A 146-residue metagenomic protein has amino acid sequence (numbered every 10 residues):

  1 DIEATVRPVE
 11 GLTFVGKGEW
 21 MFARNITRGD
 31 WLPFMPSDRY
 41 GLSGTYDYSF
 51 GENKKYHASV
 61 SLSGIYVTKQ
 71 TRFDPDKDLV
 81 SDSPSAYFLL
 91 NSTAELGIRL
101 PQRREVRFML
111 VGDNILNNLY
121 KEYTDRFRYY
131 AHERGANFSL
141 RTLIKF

Functional and structural regions predicted by a protein language model:
D1, N25-P33, K77-D82, D125-Y130: Extracellular loop and loop/strand-boundary signature of outer-membrane beta-barrel proteins
D1-A4, S43-T45, S61, T93-G97 (+2 more regions): Outer-membrane beta-barrel architecture
D1-Q70: Gram-negative outer-membrane beta-barrel transporters
V9-G11, Y66-F73, L96-F146: C-terminal beta-signal and adjacent terminal beta-strands/loops of Gram-negative outer-membrane beta-barrel proteins
N25, N91, N114-N118: Asparagine-centered polar/low-complexity signal
F34-Y40, Y56, A86-L90, R134-F138: Residues that define the transmembrane beta-barrel architecture of outer-membrane proteins
K55-L62, S81-S83, R104-V111: Glycine-rich, flexible loop segments associated with nucleotide phosphate handling
V67, V80-N91, R99-P101: Outer-membrane beta-barrel transmembrane domain signature
